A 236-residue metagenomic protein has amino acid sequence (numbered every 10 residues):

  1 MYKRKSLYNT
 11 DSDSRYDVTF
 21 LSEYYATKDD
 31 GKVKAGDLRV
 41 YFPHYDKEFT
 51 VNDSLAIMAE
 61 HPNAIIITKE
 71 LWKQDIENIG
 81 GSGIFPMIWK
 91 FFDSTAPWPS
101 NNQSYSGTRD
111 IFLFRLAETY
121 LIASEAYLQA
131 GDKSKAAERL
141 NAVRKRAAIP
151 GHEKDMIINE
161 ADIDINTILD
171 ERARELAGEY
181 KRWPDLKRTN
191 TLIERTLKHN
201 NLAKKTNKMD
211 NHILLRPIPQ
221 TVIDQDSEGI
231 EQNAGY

Functional and structural regions predicted by a protein language model:
M1-R115: Flexible, polar/acidic helix-loop-strand segments at domain edges
S12-S14, E23, T27, P150 (+2 more regions): Short secondary-structure junctions and interdomain/linker hinges
D13, D110-R146, I165-E175: Extended, hydrophobic/aromatic-rich amphipathic alpha-helical segments that build helical scaffolds
Y16-T19, F91, T119, V143 (+2 more regions): Generic structural hydrophobic/aromatic packing signal, biased to beta-strands
K28, Q129-G131, K135-A136, A148 (+3 more regions): Short linear functional motifs in flexible/disordered or boundary regions
V33, E77-G80, A148, D226 (+1 more regions): Generic detector of intrinsically disordered, low-complexity, polar/charged segments
Q103-L113, R144, H152-Y236: Long, intrinsically disordered, low-complexity segments
